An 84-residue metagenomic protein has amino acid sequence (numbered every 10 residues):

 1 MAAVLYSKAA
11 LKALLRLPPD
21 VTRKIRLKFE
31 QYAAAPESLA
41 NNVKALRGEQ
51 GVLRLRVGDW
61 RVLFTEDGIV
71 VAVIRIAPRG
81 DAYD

Functional and structural regions predicted by a protein language model:
M1-K12, R16-R23, L27, L53-R61 (+1 more regions): Enriched for short, Lys/Arg-rich terminal
E30-L55: A short, surface-exposed loop/turn module that caps and links secondary-structure elements
